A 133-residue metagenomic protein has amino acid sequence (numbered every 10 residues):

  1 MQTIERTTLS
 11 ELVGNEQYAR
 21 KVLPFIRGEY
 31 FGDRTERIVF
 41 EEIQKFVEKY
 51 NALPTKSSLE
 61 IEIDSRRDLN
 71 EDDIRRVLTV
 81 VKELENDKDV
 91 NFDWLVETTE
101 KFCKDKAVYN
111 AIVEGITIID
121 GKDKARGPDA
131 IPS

Functional and structural regions predicted by a protein language model:
M1-F102: Noncatalytic partner-interaction/assembly domains of nucleic-acid and motor enzyme complexes, especially the accessory
E83-S133: Interdomain "pre-motor" coupling segment immediately N-terminal to P-loop NTPase/helicase cores
